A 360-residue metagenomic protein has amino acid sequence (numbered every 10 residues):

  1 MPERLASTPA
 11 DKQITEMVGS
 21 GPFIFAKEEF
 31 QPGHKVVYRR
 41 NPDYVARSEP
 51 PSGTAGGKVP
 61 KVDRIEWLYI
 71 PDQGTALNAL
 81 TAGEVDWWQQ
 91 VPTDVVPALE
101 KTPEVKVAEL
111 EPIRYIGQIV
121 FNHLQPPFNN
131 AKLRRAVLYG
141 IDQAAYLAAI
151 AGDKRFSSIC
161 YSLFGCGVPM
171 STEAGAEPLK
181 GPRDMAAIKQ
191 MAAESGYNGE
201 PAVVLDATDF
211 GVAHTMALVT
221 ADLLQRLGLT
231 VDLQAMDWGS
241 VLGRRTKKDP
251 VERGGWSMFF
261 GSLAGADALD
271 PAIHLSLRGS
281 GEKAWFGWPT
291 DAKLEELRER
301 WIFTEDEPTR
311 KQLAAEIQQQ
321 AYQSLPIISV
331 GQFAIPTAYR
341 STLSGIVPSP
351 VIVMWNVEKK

Functional and structural regions predicted by a protein language model:
M1, E16-D72, V96-Y115: Aromatic-rich, solvent-exposed beta-strand/loop patch
G19, K58-D63, A131, M185-V203: Immediate post-signal peptide segment of exported/extracytoplasmic ligand-binding proteins
F23-I24, S157-E194, T208-T215: Structural transition elements
F30, T337-K360: Long beta-strand-rich cores associated with HINT superfamily self-processing modules
D72, K189-G265, E307, Q332-I335: Ligand/substrate-recognition segments at binding pockets and active sites
P97-E109, E252-W256, L269-A284, R340-S344: Ligand-binding "clamshell"
L124, F128-V168, T215-M216, A321-S329: Periplasmic-binding protein-like
I150, G181, D232-G243, P271-S341: Extracytoplasmic/peripheral linker and loop segments enriched in polar/acidic and small residues with frequent Thr/Pro
